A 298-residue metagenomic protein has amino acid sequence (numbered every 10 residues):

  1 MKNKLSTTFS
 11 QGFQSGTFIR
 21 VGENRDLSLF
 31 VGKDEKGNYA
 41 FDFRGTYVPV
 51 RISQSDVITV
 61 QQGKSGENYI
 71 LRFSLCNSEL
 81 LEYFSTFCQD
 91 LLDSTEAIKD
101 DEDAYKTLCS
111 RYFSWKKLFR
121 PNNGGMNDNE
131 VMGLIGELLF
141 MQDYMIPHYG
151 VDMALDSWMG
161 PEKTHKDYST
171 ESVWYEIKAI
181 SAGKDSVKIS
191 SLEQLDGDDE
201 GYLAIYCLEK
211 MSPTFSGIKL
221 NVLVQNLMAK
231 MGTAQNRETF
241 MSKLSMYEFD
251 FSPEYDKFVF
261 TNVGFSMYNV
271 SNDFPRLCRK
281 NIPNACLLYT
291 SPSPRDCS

Functional and structural regions predicted by a protein language model:
M1-R44: Short Lys/Arg-enriched alpha/beta "domain-start" segment
E67-V131: Interdomain/boundary linker segments immediately adjacent to catalytic/signaling cores
P121-A154: Acidic-basic catalytic patches of nuclease active cores, encompassing PD-(D/E)XK and other metal-cofactor nuclease
Y144, Y168-S181: Conserved catalytic cores of phosphodiester-cleaving nucleases, focusing on short active-site segments
A154-W174: Beta-rich nucleic-acid/ligand-interaction surfaces
A179-T239: Catalytic cores of nucleic-acid endonucleases
T233-E254: A conserved mid-domain beta-alpha-beta active-site/ligand-binding segment of alpha/beta enzyme cores
Y289-S298: Single conserved hydrophobic/aromatic residue that forms the stacking wall/gate of nucleotide- or nucleobase-binding
